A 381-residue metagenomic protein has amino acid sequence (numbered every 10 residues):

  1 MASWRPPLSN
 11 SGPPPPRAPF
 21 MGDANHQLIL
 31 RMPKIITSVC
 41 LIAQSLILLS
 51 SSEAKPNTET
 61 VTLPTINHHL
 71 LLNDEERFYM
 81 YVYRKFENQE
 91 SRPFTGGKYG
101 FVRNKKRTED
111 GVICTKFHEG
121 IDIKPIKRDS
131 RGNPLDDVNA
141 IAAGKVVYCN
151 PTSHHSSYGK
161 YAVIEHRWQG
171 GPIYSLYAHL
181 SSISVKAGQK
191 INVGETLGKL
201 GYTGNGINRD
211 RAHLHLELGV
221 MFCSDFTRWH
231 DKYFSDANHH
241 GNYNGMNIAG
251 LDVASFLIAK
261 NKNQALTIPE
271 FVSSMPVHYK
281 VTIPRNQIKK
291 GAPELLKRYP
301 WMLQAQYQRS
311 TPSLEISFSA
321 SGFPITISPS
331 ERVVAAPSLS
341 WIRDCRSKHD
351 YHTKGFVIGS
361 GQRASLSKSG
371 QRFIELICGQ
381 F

Functional and structural regions predicted by a protein language model:
P33-L41: Sec-dependent signal peptide recognition, specifically the positively charged N-region followed immediately by
A43-T58: Bacterial Sec-dependent signal peptides at the C-terminal "C-region" and cleavage site
K55-K160, Y202, H239-F381: Surface-exposed, glycine-biased beta-strand/turn segments
N133-L135, N139-S182, R209-H215: Zn2+-dependent peptidoglycan hydrolase active-site motif and core
I141, V185-K186, I191: Surface-exposed strand-loop junctions at beta-sheet edges and helix termini that form docking/interaction patches
S156-E165, H179, Q189-Q264: Conserved, short, structured surface segments that act as functional micro-motifs
